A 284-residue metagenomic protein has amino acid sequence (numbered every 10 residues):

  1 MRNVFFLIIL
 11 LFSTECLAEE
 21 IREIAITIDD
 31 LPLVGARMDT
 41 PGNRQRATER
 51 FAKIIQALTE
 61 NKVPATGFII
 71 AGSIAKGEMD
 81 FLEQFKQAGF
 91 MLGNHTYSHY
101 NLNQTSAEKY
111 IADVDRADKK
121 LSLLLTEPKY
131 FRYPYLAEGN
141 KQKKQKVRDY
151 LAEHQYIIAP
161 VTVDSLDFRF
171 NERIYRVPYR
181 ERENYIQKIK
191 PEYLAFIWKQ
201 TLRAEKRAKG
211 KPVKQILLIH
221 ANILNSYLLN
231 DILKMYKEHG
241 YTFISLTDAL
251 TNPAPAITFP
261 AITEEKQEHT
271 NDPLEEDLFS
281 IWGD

Functional and structural regions predicted by a protein language model:
M1-V4: Positively charged n-region of N-terminal signal peptides that target proteins for export
F6-L10: Hydrophobic helical h-region of N-terminal Sec-dependent signal peptides in bacterial secretory/periplasmic proteins
S13-E15: N-terminal signal peptide c-region/cleavage motif recognized by signal peptidases
E19-Y135, M235, T251: Active-site beta->alpha N-cap acidic-glycine motif
K53-I55, N94-Y97, K120-L121, I158-P160 (+4 more regions): Short, surface-exposed, polar/charged, turn-prone segments marking secondary-structure boundaries
T59-N61, P160, K211, A221-D284: C-terminal domain-boundary segment and adjacent tail
I69-A71, T162-V163, T247-D248: Acidic carboxylate-rich catalytic motifs and surrounding loops in phosphoryl-/glycosyl-chemistry enzymes
A75-G77, Q84, N101-T242: Catalytic domains of cell-wall/extracellular-matrix polysaccharide-remodeling enzymes, centered on de-N-acetylation
